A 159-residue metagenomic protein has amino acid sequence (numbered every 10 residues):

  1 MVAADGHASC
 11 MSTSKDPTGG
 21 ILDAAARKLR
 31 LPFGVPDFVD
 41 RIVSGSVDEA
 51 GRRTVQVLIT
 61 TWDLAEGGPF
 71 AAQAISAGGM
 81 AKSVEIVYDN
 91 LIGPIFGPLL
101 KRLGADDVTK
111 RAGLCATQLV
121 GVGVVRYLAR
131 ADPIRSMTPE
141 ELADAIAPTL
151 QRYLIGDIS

Functional and structural regions predicted by a protein language model:
M1-R27: Helix-turn-helix
C10, R27-A71: Hydrophobic alpha-helical connector segments
A25, A50, E66, V87-I95 (+1 more regions): Hydrophobic/aromatic residues within well-ordered alpha-helical segments
D40, W62-G93: Amphipathic alpha-helical segments used for helix-helix packing
G51-T61, G93-G104: Short amphipathic alpha-helical segments and their helix-coil junctions
L58, A71-G78, C115-L119, G123: Short alpha-helical scaffolding segments that buttress acidic/His motifs in well-ordered protein cores
E85, D89, L99-T149, Y153 (+1 more regions): Hydrophobic/aromatic-rich alpha-helical bundle segments in the mid-to-C-terminal region
